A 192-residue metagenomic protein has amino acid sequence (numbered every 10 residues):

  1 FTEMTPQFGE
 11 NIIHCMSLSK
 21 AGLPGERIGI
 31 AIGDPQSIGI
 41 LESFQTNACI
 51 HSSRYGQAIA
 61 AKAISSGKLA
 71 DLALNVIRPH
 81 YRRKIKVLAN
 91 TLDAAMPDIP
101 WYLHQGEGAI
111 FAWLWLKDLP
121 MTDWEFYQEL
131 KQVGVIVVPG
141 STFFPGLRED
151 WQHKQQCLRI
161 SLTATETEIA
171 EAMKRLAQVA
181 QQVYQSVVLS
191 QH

Functional and structural regions predicted by a protein language model:
F1-H192: PLP-dependent class I/II
